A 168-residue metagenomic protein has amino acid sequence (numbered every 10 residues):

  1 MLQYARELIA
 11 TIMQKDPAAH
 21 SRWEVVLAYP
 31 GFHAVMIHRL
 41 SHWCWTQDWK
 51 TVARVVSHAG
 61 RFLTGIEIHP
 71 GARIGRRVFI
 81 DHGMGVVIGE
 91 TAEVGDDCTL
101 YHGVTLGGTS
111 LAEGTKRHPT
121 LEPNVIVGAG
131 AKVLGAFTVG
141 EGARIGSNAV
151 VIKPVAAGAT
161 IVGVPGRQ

Functional and structural regions predicted by a protein language model:
M1-T64: Terminal amphipathic alpha-helical/low-complexity segments used for targeting or macromolecular assembly
T64, H69-P70, G75-R76, D81-E90 (+10 more regions): Left-handed beta-helix
E113: Glycine-rich phosphate/ribose-binding loops and adjacent secondary-structure elements that form binding surfaces
